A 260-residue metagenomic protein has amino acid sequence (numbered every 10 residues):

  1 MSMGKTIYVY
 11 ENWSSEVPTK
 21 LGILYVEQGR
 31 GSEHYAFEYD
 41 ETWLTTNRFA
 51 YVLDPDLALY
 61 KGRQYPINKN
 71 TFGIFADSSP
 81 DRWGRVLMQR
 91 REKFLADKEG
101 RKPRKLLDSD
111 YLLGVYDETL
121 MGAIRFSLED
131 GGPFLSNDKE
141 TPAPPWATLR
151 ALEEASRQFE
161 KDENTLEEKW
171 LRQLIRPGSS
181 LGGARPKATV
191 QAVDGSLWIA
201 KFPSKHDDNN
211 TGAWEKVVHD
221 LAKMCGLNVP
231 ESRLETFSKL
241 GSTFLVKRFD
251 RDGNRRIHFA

Functional and structural regions predicted by a protein language model:
M1-A260: Phosphate/dinucleotide-binding and metal-coordinating scaffold of catalytic cores in nucleotide-dependent enzymes
